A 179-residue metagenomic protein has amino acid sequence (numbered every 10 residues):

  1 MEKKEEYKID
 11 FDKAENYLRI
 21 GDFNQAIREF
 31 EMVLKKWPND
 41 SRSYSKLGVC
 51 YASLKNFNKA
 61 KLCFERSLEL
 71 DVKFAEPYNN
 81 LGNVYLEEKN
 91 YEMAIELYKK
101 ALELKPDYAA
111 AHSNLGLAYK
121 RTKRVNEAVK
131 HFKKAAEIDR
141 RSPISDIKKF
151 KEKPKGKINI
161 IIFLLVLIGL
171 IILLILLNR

Functional and structural regions predicted by a protein language model:
D10-K13, Y17, E29, S43-L54 (+5 more regions): TPR/Sel1-like alpha-solenoid repeat signature
M32-V33, R66-S67, K100-A101, K134-A135: Canonical positions in the second alpha-helix
A109, S113, L117-P143: TPR/TPR-like (Sel1-like) alpha-helical repeat modules
K149-R179: C-terminal single-pass membrane-anchor helix
